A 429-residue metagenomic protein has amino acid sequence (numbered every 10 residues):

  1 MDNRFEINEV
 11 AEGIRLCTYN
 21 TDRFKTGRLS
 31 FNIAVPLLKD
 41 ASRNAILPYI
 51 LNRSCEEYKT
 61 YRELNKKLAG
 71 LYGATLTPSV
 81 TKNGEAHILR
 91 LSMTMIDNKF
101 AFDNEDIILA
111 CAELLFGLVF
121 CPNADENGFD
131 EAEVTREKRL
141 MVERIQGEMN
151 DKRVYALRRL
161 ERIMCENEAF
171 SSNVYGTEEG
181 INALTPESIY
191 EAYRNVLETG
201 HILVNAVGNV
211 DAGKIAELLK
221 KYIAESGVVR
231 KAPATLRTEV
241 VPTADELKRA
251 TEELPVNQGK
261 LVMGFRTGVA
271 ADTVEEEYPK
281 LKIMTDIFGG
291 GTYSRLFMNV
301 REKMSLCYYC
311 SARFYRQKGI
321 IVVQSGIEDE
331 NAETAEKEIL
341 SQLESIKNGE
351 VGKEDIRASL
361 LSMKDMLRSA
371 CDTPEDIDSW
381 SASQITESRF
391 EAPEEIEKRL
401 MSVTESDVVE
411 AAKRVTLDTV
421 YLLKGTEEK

Functional and structural regions predicted by a protein language model:
M1-L71, T177, Y190-N299, L340 (+1 more regions): His/Glu-rich zincin catalytic helix
C17, K25-R43, Y61-G117, V154-E179 (+5 more regions): M16 family metallopeptidases and their MPP-like homologs
S54-E57, K99-F102, C121-D130: Short, polar/flexible loop-turn hinges at active-site or ligand-entry regions and domain interfaces
N65, C121-I145, K231-V241, S341 (+1 more regions): Acidic/histidine-enriched alpha-helical segments
T81-K82, Y190-L197, S311-F314, V409-K413: Short, flexible, solvent-exposed loop/turn segments with mixed acidic/basic and small polar residues
L109-F120, R139-Q146, R158-R162, R194 (+1 more regions): A broadly conserved amphipathic alpha-helix scaffold signal in soluble, globular proteins
E143-G147, A244-Q258, K364-E375: Short, low-order "capping/linker" segments at domain edges
A183-E191: Active-site glycine-rich loop that binds ribose-phosphate moieties when present
